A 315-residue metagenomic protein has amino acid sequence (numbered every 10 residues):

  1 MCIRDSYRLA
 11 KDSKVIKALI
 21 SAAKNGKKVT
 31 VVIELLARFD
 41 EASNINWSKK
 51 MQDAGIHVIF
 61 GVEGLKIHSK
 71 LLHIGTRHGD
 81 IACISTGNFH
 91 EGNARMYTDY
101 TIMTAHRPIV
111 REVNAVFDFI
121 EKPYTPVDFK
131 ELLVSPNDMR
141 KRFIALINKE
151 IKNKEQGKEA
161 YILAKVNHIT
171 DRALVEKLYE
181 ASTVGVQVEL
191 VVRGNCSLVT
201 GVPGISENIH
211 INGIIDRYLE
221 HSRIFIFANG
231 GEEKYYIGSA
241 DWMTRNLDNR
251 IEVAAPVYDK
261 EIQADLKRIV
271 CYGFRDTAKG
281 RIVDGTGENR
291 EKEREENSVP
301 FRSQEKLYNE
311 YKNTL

Functional and structural regions predicted by a protein language model:
M1-I3: Short, small-residue-biased leader/transition segments that mark boundaries at the very start of proteins
K14-V15, S21, N25-M96, M103-V110 (+2 more regions): PLD/PLD-like phosphodiesterase catalytic module centered on the HKD motif
V113-D138: Long, non-coiled-coil amphipathic alpha-helical linker/lever segments that couple catalytic cores to other domains
